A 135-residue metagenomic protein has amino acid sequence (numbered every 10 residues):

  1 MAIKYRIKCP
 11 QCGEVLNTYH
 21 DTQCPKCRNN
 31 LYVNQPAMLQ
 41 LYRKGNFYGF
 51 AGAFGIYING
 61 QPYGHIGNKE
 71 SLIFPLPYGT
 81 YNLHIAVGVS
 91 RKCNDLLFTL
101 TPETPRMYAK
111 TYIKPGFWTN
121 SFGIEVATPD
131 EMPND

Functional and structural regions predicted by a protein language model:
M1-D135: Short loop/turn and low-complexity linker motifs enriched in small/turn-promoting residues
